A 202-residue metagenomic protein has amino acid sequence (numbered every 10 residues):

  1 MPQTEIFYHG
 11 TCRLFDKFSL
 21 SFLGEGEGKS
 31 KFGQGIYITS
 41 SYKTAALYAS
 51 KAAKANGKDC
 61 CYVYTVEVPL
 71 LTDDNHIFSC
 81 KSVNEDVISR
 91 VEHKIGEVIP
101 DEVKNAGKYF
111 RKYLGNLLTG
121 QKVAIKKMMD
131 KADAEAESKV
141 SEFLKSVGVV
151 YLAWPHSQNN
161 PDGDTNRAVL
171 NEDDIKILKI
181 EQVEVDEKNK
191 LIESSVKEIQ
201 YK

Functional and structural regions predicted by a protein language model:
P2-K31, T39, A52-K202: Active-site and NAD+-binding cores of ADP-ribose-processing enzymes
G35: Active-site rim elements
K43-A49: Short amphipathic alpha-helices within nucleic acid-binding modules
